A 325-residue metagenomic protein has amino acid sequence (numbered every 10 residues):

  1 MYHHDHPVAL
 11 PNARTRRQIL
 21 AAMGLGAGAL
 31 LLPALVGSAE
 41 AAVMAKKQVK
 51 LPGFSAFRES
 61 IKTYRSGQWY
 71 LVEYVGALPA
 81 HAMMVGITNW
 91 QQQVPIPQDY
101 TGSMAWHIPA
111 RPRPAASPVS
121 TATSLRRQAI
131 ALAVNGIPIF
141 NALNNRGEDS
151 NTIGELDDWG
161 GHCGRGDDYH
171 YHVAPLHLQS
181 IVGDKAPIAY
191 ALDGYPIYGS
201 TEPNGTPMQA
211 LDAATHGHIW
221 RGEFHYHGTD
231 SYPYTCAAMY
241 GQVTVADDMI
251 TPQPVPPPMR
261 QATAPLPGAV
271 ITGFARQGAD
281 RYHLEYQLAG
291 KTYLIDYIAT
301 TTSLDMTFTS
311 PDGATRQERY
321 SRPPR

Functional and structural regions predicted by a protein language model:
M1-A34: N-terminal secretory signal peptides
V36-E40: Sec/Tat signal peptide C-region and signal peptidase I cleavage site
A42-R146: Solvent-exposed N-terminal domain segments of exported/luminal and surface proteins
G86-W90, S150-L156, M208: Short linear interaction motifs
V94, G154-G161, A210-G217: Short, recurring structural edge motifs at helix starts
P138-F140, R146-C163: RAMP-family (Cas7-like) RNA-binding scaffold and associated basic/acidic loop-rich RNA-contact surfaces
D167-A289: Domain-length functional cores that host ligand/cofactor binding and catalytic or interaction surfaces in mature
A279-P324: N-terminal accessory interaction module
